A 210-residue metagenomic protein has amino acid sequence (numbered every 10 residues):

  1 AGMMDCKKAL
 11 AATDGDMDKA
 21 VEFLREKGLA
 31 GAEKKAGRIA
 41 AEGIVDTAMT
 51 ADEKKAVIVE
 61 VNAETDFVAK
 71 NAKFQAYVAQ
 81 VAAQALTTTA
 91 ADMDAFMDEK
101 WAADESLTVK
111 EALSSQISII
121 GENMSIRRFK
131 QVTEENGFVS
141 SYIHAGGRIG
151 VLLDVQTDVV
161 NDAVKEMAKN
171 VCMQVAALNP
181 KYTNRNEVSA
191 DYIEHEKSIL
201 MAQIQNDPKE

Functional and structural regions predicted by a protein language model:
A1-E210: N-terminal assembly/interaction segments in proteins that build large macromolecular machines
